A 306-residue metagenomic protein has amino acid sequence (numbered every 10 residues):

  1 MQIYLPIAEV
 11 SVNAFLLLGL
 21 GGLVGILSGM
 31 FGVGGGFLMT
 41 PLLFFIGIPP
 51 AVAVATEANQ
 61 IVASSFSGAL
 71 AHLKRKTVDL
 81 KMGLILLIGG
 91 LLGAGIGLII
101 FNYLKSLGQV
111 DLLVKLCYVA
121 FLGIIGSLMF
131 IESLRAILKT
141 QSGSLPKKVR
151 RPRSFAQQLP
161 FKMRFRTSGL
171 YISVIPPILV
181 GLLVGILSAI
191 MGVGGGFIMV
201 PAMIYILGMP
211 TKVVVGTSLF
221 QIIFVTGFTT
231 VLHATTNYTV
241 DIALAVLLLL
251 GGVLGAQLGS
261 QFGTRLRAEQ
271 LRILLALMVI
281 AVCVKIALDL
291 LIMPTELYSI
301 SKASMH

Functional and structural regions predicted by a protein language model:
M1-L20, K74-L183, Y205, T235-H306: Juxtamembrane transmembrane-helix boundary motif
N13, P49-A63, G185-V193, T217-L219 (+1 more regions): Structural signature of hydrophobic alpha-helical transmembrane segments
L20, M39-T40, M199-V200, S218-Q221 (+3 more regions): Alpha-helical structural signal
G21, G25-V33, F37, S64-A69 (+7 more regions): Transmembrane alpha-helical segments of multi-pass membrane transport proteins and ion-pumping complexes
G36-G83: Juxtamembrane transmembrane-helix termini in multi-pass membrane transport proteins
M39-V52, S188, I198-V213, L232: Interfacial segments of multi-pass membrane proteins
T40, N59, A63, G97 (+5 more regions): Alpha-helical transmembrane segments of polytopic integral membrane proteins, especially the permease/helical cores
K212-G216, I223: Helical hairpin unit composed of two closely spaced alpha helices linked by a short loop
